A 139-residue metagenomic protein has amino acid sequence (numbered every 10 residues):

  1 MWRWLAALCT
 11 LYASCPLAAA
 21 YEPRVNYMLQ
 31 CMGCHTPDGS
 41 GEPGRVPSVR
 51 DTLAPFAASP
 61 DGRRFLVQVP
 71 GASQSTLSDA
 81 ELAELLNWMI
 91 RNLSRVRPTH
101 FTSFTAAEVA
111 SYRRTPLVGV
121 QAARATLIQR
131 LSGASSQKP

Functional and structural regions predicted by a protein language model:
W4-S14: Bacterial N-terminal signal peptides
A19-S40, A58, R63-F65: Sequence/structural segment immediately N-terminal to covalent heme-attachment motifs in c-type and related
H35-D38, L53, V69-S73, M89-L93 (+2 more regions): Sec/Tat-exported extracytoplasmic proteins
S40-S75: Gly/Gly-Pro-rich "capping" loops immediately C-terminal to redox-active cysteine motifs in periplasmic/lumenal
Q74-E84, W88-M89: Internal catalytic or translocation cores that form aromatic/hydrophobic pockets or channels for amphipathic metabolites
A80, R91-P139: Flexible coil segments in periplasmic/lumen-exposed cytochrome c-class electron-transfer proteins
